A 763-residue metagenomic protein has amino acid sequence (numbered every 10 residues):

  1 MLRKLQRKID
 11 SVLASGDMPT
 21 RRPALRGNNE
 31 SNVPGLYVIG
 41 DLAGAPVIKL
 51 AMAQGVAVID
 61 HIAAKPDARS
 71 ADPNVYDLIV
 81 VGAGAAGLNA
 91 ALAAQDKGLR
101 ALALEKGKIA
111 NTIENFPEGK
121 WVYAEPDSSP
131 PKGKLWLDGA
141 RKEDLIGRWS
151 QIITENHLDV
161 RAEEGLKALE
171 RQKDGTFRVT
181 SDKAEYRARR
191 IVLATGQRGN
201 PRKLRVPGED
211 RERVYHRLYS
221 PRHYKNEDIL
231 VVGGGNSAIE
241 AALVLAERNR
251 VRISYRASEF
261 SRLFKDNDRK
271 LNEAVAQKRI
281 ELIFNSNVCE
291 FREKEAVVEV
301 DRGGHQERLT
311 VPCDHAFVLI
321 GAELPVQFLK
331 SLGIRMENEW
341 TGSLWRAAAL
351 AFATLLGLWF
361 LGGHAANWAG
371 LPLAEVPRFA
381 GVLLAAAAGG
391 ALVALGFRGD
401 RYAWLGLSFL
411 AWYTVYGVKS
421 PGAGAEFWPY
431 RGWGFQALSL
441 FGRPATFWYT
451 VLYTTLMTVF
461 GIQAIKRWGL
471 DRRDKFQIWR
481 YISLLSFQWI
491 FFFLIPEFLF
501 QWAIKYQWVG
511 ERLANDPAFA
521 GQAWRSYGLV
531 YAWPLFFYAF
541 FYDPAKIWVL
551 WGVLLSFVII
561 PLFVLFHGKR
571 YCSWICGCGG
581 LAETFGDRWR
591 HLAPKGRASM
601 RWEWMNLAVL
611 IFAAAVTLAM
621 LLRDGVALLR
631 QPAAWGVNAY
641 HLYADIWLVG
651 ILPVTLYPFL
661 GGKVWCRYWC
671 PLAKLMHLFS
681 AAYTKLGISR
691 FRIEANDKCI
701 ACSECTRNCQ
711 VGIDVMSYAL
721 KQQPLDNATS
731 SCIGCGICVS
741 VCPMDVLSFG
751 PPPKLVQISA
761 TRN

Functional and structural regions predicted by a protein language model:
L2-T20, I191, T195-R217, E307 (+1 more regions): Glycine-rich beta-alpha-beta "Rossmann" dinucleotide-binding loop(s) and their flanking helix/strand
Q6-R7, K120-P126, G139-A188, E247-N338: A Rossmann-like FAD-binding core segment of flavoenzymes
V12-P66, R171-F177, D182-R211: Glycine/serine-rich phosphate-binding loop and adjoining beta1-alpha1 elements at the start of nucleotide-handling
G27-K106, R217-R262, H305, V326-S331 (+2 more regions): Rossmann-like dinucleotide/flavin-binding elements
L36-V38, I79-V81, L104, E185-R198 (+2 more regions): Short hydrophobic core segments
L104-E143: Active-site-adjacent segment of FAD-dependent monooxygenases/related oxidoreductases
R171-T176, D182-K270, R335, S343: Predominantly flavin-linked oxidoreductase catalytic cores and closely associated redox partners
E337-S731, G736-N763: Non-ligating segments of multi-cofactor redox enzymes
